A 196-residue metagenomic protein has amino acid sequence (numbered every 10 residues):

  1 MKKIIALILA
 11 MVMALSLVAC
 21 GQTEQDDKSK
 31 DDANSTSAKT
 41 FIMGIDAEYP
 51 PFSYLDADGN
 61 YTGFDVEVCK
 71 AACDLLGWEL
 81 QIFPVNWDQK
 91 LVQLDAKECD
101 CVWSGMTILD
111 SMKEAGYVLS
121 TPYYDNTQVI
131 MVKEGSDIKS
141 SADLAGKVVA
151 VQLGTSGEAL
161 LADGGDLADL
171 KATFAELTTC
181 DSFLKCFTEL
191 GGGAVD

Functional and structural regions predicted by a protein language model:
M1-L9: Positively charged n-region of N-terminal signal peptides that target proteins for export
L17-S29: Bacterial lipoprotein signal-peptidase II cleavage site
C20, F41, F64-D65, E114-Y123: A structural signal for short loop-to-beta-strand junctions that line the ligand-binding cleft of periplasmic/secreted
S29-T40: N-terminal low-complexity, Pro/Thr/Ser-rich intrinsically disordered segments that act as propeptides or flexible
A47-P50, Y61-D74, N126-F187, G191: Bilobed "Venus flytrap"/periplasmic-binding protein-like clamshell domains and structurally analogous long
K70, E79-D143: Acidic, polar ligand-binding/catalytic clefts
W78-E79, D95-S104, K147-V148, S182 (+1 more regions): Alpha-to-beta junction loops
